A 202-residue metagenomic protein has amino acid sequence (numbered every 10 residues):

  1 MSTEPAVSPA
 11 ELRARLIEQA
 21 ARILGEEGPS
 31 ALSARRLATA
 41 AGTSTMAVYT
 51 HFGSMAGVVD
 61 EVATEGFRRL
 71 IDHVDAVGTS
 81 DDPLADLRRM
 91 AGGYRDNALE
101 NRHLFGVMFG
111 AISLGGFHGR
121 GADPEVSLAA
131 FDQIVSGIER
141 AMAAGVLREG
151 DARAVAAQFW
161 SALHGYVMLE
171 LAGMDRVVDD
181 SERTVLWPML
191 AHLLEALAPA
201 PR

Functional and structural regions predicted by a protein language model:
M1-E11, R22, P201-R202: N-terminal intrinsically disordered/low-complexity leader segments
L12-A21, L37, V62-G66, L70 (+1 more regions): Generic hydrophobic, amphipathic alpha-helix propensity
R15, Q19, E26-G57, E61: Helix-turn-helix
T64-R89, G119-L128, E139, A143: Amphipathic alpha-helical linker/stalk segments
D75-L104, A156-F159, R202: Hydrophobic alpha-helical connector segments
D96-S136, R176-D180: Short secondary-structure transition hinges
N97, S136, R140, W160-V178 (+1 more regions): Amphipathic C-terminal alpha-helical segment
H118-A144, R153-A157, T184-A191: Amphipathic alpha-helical packing segments from all-alpha helical-bundle domains
